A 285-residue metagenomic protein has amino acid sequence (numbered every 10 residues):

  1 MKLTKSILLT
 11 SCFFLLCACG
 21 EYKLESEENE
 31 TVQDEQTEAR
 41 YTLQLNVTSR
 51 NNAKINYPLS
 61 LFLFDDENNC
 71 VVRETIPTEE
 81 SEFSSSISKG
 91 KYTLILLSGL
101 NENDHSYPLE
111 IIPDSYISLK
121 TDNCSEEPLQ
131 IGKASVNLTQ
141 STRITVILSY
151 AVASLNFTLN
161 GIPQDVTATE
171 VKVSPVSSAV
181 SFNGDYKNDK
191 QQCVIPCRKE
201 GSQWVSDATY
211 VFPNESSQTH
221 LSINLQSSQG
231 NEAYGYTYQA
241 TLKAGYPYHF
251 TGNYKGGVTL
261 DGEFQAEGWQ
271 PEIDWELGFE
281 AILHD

Functional and structural regions predicted by a protein language model:
M1-L8: Bacterial N-terminal signal peptides that target proteins for export
L15-A18: C-terminal motif of bacterial Sec signal peptides marking the signal peptidase cleavage site
G20-E38, G257-D285: Intrinsically disordered, low-complexity repeat and linker tracts
E21-Y22, T78, N101-R143, Q229-G257: Structured interaction patches on ligand/partner-binding surfaces of diverse proteins
L24-S49, S149-I162: A short, Gly/Thr-enriched small/hydrophobic beta-strand-prone motif that recurs across taxa
N51, L61, L242-E272: Phox homology (PX) phosphoinositide-binding domain
I55-L109, T167-Y246, L277-D285: Tryptophan-paired
T145-V152, F212-E215: Conserved "repeat-terminator" motif of extracellular CCP/Sushi domains
